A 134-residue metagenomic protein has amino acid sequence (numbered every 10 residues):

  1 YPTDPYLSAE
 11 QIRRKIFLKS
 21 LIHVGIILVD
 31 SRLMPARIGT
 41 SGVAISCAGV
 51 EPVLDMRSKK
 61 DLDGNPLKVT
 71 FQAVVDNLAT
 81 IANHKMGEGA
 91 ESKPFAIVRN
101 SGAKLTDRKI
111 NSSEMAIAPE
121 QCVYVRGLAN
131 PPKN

Functional and structural regions predicted by a protein language model:
Y1-S20: Phosphate-interacting basic helix/loop segments used at nucleotide- and nucleic-acid interfaces
V24-N134: A structural signal for small-residue-enriched, beta-sheet-centric alpha/beta enzyme cores and oligomeric scaffold folds
